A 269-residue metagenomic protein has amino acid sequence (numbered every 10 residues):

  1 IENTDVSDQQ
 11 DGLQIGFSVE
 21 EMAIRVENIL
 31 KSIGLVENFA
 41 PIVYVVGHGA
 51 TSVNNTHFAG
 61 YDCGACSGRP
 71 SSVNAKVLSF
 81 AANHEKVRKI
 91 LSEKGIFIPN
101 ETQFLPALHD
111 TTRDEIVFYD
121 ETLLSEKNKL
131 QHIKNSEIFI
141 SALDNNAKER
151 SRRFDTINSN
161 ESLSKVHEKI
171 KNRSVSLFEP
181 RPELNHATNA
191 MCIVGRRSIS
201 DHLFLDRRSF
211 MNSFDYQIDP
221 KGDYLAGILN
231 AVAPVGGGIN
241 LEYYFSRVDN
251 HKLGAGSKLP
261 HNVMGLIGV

Functional and structural regions predicted by a protein language model:
I1-N3: Surface-exposed loop and adjacent secondary-structure segments within mature catalytic domains
D5-I42, G47-L130, F204-L205, I218-A226: Catalytic or ion-translocation cores adjacent to nucleophile or general acid/base/metal-coordination motifs in diverse
Q131-V269: Long, compositionally biased intrinsically disordered regions
